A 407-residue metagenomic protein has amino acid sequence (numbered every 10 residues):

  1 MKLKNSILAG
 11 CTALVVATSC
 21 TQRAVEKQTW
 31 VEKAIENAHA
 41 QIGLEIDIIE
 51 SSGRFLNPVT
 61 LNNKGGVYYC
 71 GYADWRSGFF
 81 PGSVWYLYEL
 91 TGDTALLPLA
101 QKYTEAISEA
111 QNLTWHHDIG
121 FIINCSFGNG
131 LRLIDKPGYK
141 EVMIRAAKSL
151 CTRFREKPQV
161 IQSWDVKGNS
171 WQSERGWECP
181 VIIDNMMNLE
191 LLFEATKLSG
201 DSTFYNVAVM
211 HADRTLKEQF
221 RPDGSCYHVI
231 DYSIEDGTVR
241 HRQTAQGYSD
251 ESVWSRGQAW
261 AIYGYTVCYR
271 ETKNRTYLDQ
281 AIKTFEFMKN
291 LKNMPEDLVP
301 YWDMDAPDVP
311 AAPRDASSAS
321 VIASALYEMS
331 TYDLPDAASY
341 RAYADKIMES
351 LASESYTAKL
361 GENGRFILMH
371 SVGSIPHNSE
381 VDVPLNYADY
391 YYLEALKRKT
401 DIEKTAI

Functional and structural regions predicted by a protein language model:
M1-T29: Bacterial Sec-dependent N-terminal signal peptides
A24-I407: Glycan-recognition and catalytic cores of secretory/periplasmic carbohydrate-active enzymes
